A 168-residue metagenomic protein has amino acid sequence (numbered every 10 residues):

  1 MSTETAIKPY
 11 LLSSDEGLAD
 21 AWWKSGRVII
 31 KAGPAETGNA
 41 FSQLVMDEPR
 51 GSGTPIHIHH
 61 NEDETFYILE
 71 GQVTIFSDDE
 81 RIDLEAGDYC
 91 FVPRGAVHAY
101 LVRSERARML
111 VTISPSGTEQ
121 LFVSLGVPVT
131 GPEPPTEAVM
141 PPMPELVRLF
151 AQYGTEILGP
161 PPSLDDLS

Functional and structural regions predicted by a protein language model:
M1-F41, E133-S168: A short, N-terminal "cap"/entry segment at the start of jelly-roll beta-barrel domains of the cupin/DSBH fold
L12-S13, E36, D79-V97: Short acidic-glycine-tyrosine-enriched beta hairpin
V28-I30, L44-H59: Conserved short histidine dyad/triad with adjacent acidic residue
S52, H60, Q72-V73, V123 (+1 more regions): Hydrophobic small-molecule pocket/channel-lining residues, especially in calycin-type beta-barrels
N61-V73, D78, G87: Glycine- and acidic-residue-biased ligand/ion/polar-headgroup-sensing regions
T74, R94-E119: Ligand-binding loop in jelly-roll beta-barrel domains
Q120-T136: A hydrophobic, small-residue-rich beta->alpha segment in the mid-to-C-terminal subdomain of diverse proteins
